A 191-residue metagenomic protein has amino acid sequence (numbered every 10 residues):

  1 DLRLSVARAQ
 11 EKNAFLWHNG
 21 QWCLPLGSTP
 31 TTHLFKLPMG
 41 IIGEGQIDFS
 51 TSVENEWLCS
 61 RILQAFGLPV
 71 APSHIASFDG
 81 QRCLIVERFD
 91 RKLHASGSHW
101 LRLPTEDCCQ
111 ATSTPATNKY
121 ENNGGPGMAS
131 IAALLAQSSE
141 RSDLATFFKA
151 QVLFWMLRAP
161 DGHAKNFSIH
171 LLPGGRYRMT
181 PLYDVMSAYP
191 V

Functional and structural regions predicted by a protein language model:
D1-V191: Anionic ligand-binding catalytic core segments
